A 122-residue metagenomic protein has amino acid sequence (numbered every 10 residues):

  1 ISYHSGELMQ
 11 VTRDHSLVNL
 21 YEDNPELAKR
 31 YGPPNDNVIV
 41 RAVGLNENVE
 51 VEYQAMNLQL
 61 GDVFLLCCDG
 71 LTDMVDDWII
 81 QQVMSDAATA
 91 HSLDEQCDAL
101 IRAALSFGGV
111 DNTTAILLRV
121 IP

Functional and structural regions predicted by a protein language model:
I1-Y3, T113-R119: Short beta-strand scaffold segments in enzyme catalytic cores
S2-S5, D76: Cytochrome P450 core scaffold surrounding the K-helix E-X-X-R motif and the conserved "meander" helix-loop region
S5-G6, L60-D62, D111-T113: Short coil/turn connectors at secondary-structure junctions
Q10-L60, F107: Conserved, helical-rich catalytic subdomain that frames metal- and/or nucleotide-binding sites in enzyme alpha/beta
H15, P33, M74, D94 (+1 more regions): Electropositive phosphate-/nucleotide-binding environments in soluble metabolic enzymes
K29, Q81-A103, G109: Helix-loop-helix
V38-E47, N57-I80, A103, F107 (+1 more regions): Conserved beta-strand-loop-short alpha-helix elements that form and flank the Mn2+/Mg2+-coordinating active site
